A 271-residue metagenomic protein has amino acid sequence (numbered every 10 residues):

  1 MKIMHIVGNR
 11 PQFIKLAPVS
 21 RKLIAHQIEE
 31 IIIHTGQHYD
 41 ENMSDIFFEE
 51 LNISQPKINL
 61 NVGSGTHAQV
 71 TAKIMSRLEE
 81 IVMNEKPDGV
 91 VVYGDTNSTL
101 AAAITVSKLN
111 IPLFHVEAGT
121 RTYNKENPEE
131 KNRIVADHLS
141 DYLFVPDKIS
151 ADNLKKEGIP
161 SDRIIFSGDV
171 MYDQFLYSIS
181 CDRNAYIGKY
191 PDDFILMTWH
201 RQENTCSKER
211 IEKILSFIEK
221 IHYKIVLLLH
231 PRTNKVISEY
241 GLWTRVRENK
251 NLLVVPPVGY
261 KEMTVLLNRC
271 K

Functional and structural regions predicted by a protein language model:
K2, D88-G89, F194, K271: Structural motif
I3-F13, H200-E209: Short, glycine-rich nucleotide/cofactor-binding loops
M4-N9, F13-K22, F47, N59-G158: Active-site and donor-binding regions of nucleotide-sugar-utilizing enzymes
V19-I28, F217-I221: A short, Lys/Arg-enriched amphipathic alpha-helix followed by its capping loop at the start of a domain
E30-Q37, L143, I225-P231: Short internal beta-strands
H38-N42, N61, L139-R210: A nucleotide-sugar donor-handling region in carbohydrate enzymes
H38-S54: N-terminal beta-loop-helix "entrance" segment that forms/cooperates in small-molecule cofactor or anionic ligand
D45, C181-R269: Donor-nucleotide binding loops and adjacent catalytic segments primarily of GT-B fold Leloir glycosyltransferases
